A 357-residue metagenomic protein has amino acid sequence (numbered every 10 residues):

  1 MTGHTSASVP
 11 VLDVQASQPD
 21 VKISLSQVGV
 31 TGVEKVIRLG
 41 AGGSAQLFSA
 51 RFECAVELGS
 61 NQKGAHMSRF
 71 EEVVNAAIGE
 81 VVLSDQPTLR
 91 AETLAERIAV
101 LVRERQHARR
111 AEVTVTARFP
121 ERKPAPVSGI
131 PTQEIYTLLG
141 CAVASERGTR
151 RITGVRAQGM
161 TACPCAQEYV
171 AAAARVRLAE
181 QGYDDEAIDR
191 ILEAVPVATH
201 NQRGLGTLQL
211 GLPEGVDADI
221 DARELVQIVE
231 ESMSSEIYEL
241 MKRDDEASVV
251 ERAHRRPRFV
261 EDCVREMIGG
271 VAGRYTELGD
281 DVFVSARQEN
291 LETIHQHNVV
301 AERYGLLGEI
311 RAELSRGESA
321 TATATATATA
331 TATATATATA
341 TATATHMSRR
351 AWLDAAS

Functional and structural regions predicted by a protein language model:
T2-A326, A340-S357: N-terminal intrinsically disordered, cationic/polar leader segments that include organellar targeting peptides
A330-A338: Low-complexity, simple-sequence tandem-repeat tracts enriched in small residues
